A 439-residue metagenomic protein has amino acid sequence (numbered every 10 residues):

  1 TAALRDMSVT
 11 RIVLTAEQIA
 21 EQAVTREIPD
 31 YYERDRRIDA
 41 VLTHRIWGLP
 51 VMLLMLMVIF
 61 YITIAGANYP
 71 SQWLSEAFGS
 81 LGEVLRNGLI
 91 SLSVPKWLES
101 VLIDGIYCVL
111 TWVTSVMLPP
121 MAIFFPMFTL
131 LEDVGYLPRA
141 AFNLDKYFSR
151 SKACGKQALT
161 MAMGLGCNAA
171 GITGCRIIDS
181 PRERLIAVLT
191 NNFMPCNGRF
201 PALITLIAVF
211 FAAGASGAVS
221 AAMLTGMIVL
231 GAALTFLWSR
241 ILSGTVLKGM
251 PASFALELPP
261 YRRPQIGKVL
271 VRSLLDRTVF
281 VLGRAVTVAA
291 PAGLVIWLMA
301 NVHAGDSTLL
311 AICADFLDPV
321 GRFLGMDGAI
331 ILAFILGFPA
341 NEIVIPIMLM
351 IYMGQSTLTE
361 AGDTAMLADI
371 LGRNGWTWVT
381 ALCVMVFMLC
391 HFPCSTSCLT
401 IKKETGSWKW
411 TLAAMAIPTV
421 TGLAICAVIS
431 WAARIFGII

Functional and structural regions predicted by a protein language model:
T1-I28: Alpha-helical transmembrane helix bundles of large polytopic membrane transport and channel proteins
L42-P138, F142: Core alpha-helical transmembrane segments of integral membrane proteins
N68-V109, S151, G171-A187, L294-T419: Extended, low-charge hydrophobic alpha-helical regions
F78-G88, P138-T173, K248-S273, G321 (+1 more regions): Juxtamembrane inter-helical linkers in multi-pass membrane proteins
L110-L137, L144-I172, A289, P319-M353: Hydrophobic alpha-helical transmembrane segments of multi-pass integral membrane proteins, predominantly secondary
N197-M223, T396-S407, V428-I439: Transmembrane helix-loop junctions at the membrane interface of multipass transporters and ion channels
A221-W238, G337: Alpha-helical transmembrane segments
G244-A252, Y261-D318: Long hydrophobic segments that form regular secondary structure
